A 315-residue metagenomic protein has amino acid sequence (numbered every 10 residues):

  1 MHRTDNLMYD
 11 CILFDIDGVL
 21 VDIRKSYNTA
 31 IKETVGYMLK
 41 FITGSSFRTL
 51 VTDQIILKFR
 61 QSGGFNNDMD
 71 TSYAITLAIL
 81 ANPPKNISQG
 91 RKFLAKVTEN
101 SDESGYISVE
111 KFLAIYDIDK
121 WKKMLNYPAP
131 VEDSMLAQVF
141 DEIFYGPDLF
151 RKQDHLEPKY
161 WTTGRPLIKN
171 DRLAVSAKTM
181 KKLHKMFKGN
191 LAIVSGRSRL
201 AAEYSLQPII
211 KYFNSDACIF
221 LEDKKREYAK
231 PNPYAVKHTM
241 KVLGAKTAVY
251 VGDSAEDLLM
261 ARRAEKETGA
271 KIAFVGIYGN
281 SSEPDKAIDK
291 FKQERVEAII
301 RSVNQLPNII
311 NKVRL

Functional and structural regions predicted by a protein language model:
M1-F14, S46, Y73, K85-M135 (+1 more regions): Non-catalytic pre-domain segments flanking phosphatase-related domains
H2, L13, G105, A114 (+4 more regions): Short, acidic loop-to-helix structural element flanking the phosphoryl-transfer center in phosphate-processing enzymes
H2-Q54, D70-Y73: Active-site neighborhood of HAD-like aspartate-dependent phosphohydrolases
R3, L39-G44, N82-P84, H184 (+3 more regions): Alpha-helix termini
N6-L7, M186-G189, V242-K246, V313-R314: Glycine-rich phosphate-binding loop signature in dinucleotide/nucleotide-binding domains
G63-G64, I210-E222, K286-I310: Structural recognition of alpha->loop->beta junctions
P158-K178, A192, R197-V249, A255-E267: Substrate-recognition "cap/lid" segment bordering the active-site pocket of phosphatases
Q207, Y250-I299: Acidic, Mg2+-coordinating phosphoryl-transfer loop and its flanking beta/alpha structural elements, shared across
